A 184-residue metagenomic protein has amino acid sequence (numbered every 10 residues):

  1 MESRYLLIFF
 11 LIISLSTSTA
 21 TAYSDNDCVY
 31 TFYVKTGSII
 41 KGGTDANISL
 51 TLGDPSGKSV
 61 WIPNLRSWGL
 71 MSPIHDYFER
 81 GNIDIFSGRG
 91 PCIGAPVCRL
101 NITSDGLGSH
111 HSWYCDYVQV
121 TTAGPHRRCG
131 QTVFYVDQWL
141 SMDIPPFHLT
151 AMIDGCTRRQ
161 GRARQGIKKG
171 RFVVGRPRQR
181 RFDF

Functional and structural regions predicted by a protein language model:
E2-F184: Regulatory, non-catalytic segments
